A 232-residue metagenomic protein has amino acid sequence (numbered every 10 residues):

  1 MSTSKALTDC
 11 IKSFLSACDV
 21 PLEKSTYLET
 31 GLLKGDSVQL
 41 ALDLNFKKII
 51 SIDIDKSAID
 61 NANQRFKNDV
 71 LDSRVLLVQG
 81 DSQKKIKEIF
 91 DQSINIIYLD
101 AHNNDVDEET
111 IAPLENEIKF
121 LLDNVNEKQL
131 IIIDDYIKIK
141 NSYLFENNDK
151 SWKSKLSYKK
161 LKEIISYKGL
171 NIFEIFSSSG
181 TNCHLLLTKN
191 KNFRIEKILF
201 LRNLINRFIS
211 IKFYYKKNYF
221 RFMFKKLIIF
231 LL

Functional and structural regions predicted by a protein language model:
M1-I96, H102-L232: A short alpha-helical cap/connector motif
